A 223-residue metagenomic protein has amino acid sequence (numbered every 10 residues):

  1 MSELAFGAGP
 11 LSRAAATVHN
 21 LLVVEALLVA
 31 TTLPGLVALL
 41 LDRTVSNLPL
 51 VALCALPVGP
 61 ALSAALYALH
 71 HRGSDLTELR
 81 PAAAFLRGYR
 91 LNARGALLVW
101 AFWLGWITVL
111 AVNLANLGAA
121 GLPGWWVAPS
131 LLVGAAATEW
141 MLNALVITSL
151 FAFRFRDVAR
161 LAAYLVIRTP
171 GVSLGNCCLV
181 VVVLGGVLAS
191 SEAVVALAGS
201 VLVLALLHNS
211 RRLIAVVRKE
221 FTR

Functional and structural regions predicted by a protein language model:
M1-A111, L122-G124, W140-L142, I147-V180 (+2 more regions): Helix-coil boundary and N-terminal low-complexity module in membrane systems
L114-A128: Membrane-interface helix-capping segments at transmembrane helix termini in multi-pass transporters
S130-A135, L202: Small-residue-enriched core segments of transmembrane alpha-helices in multipass membrane transport and channel
